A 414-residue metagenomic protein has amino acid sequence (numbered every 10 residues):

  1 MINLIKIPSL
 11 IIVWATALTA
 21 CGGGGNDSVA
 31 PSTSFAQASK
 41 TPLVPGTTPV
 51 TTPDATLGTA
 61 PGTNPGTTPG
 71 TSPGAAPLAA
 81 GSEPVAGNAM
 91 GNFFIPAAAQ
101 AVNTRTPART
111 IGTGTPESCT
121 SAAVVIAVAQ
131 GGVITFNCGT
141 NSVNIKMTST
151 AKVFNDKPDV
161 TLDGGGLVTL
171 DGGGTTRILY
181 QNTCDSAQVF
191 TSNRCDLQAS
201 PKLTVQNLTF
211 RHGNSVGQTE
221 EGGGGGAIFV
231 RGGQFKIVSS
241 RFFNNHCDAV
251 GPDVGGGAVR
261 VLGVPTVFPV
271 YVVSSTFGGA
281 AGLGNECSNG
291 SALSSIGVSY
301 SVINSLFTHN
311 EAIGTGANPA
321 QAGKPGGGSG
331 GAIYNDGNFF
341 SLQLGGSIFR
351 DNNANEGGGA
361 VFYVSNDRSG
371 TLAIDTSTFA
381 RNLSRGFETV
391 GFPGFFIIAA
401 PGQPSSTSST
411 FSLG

Functional and structural regions predicted by a protein language model:
M1-T19: Sec-dependent bacterial lipoprotein signal peptides
A17-V44: Bacterial Sec-dependent N-terminal signal peptides
G70-A108: N-terminal pre-domain segments of enzymes
I111-T135: Acidic Gly/Asp/Thr-rich repetitive segments characteristic of extracellular carbohydrate-active and adhesion proteins
V125, A129-Q130, K146-D163, T169-Q206 (+4 more regions): Extracellular beta-strand-rich solenoid/capping regions of secreted or surface-exposed proteins that bind or remodel
G132, V143, T150, P158-V160 (+19 more regions): The right-handed parallel beta-helix/beta-solenoid scaffold, focusing on the short coil/turn and N-cap positions
G164-L167, S200-N214, Q234-D248, T266-G284 (+4 more regions): Right-handed parallel beta-helix
L179-D185, G213-G222, N244-G255, V261-L262 (+4 more regions): Acidic/polar low-complexity surface segments
